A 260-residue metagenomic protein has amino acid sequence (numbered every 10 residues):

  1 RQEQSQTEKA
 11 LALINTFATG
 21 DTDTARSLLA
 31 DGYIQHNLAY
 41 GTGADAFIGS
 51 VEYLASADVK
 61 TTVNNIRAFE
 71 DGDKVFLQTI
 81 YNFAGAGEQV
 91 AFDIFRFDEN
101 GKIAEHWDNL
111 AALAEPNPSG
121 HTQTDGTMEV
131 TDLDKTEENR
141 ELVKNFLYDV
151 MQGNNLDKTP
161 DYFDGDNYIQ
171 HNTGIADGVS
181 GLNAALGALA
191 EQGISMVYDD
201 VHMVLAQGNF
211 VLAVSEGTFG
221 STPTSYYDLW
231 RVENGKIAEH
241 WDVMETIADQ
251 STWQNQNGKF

Functional and structural regions predicted by a protein language model:
R1-F260: C-terminal and inter-domain tail/linker signature
